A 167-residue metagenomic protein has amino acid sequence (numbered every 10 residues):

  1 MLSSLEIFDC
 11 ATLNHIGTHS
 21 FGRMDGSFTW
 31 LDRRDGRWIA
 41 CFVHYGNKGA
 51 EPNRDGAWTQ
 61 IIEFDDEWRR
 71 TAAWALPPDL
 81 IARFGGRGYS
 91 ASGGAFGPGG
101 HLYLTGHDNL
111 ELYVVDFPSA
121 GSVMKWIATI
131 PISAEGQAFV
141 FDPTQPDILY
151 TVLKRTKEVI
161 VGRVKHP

Functional and structural regions predicted by a protein language model:
M1-A57: Outer-membrane pore/translocation modules
M1-E6, N47-I62, N109-D116, T156-P167: Structural motif
C10-G26, F64-Y89, W126-I130: Surface-exposed loop and turn segments in beta-propeller and other repeat-based domains that flank or scaffold
G22-R34, I81-G93, S133-T144: Repeated scaffold domains used in trafficking and secretory/extracellular systems, primarily beta-propellers
D35-W38, G99-H101, Q145-D147: Short coil/turn segments that connect the beta-strands within blades of beta-propeller domains
C41-G46, T105-G106, T151-K154: Recurrent small/Gly-Pro-centered beta-turn motifs in extracellular repeat architectures
D79-S119: Loop/turn-rich, solvent-exposed surfaces of beta-rich toroidal or solenoidal domains
A138-P167: Blade-level signature of beta-propeller repeat domains, shared across WD40, Kelch, NHL, RCC1 and BNR/Asp-box propellers
